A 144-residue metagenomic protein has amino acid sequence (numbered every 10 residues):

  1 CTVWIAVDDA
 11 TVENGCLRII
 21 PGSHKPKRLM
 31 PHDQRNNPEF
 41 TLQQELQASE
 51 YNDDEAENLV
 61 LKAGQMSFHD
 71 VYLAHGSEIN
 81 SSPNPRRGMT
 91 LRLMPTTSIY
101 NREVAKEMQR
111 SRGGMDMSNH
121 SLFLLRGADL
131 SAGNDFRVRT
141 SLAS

Functional and structural regions predicted by a protein language model:
A10-A74, E78: Double-stranded beta-helix
Y72-S144: Non-heme Fe(II)/2-oxoglutarate
